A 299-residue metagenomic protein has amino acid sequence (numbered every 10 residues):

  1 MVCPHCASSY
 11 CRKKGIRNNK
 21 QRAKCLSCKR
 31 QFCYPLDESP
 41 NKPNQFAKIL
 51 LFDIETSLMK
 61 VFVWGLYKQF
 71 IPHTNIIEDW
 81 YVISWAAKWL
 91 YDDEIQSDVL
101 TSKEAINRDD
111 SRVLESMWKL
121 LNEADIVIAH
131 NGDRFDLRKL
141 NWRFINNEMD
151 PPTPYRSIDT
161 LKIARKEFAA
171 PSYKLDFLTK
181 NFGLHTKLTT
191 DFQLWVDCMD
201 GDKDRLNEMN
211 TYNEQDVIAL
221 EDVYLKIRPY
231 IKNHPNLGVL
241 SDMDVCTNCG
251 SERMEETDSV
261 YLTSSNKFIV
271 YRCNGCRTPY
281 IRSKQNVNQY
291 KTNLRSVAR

Functional and structural regions predicted by a protein language model:
M1, S8, R22, S241-C246 (+1 more regions): Residues immediately within or flanking Cys/His clusters that coordinate Zn2+ in small zinc-binding modules
H5-S8, K13, S27, T247-N248 (+1 more regions): Short, cysteine/histidine-rich loop/knuckle motifs that typically chelate Zn2+
Y10-C11, F32, R253-M254, Y280: Cys/His-rich microdomains that often coordinate metals
K14-Q21, L36-K42, T257-S264, Q285-K291: Short cysteine/histidine-rich zinc-coordinating motifs and their immediately flanking basic loops
N18-Q31, S265-I281: Cysteine-rich micro-motifs
K29, P35-F70, N248, S265 (+3 more regions): DnaQ-like (DEDDh/DEDDy) 3′-5′ exonuclease domain used for proofreading and 3′-end trimming on nucleic acids
P40-L121: Conserved RNase H-like, two-metal-ion catalytic cores of nucleic-acid enzymes
A47, W80-D98, E123-I227, N233 (+1 more regions): Metal-dependent phosphoesterase core characteristic of DEDDh/y 3'-5' exonuclease domains
